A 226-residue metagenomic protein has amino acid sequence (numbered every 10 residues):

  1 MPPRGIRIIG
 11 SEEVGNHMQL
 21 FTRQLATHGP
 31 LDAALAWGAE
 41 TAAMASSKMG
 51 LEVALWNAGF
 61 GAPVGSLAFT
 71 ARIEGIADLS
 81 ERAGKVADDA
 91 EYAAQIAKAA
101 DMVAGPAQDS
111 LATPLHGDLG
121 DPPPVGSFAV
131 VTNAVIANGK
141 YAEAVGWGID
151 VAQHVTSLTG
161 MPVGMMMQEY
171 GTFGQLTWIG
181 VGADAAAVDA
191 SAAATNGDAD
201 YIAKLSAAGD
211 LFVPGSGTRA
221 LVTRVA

Functional and structural regions predicted by a protein language model:
P2-A226: Short S/T/G/P-rich N-terminal loop/turn motif that feeds into the first structured element of a domain
